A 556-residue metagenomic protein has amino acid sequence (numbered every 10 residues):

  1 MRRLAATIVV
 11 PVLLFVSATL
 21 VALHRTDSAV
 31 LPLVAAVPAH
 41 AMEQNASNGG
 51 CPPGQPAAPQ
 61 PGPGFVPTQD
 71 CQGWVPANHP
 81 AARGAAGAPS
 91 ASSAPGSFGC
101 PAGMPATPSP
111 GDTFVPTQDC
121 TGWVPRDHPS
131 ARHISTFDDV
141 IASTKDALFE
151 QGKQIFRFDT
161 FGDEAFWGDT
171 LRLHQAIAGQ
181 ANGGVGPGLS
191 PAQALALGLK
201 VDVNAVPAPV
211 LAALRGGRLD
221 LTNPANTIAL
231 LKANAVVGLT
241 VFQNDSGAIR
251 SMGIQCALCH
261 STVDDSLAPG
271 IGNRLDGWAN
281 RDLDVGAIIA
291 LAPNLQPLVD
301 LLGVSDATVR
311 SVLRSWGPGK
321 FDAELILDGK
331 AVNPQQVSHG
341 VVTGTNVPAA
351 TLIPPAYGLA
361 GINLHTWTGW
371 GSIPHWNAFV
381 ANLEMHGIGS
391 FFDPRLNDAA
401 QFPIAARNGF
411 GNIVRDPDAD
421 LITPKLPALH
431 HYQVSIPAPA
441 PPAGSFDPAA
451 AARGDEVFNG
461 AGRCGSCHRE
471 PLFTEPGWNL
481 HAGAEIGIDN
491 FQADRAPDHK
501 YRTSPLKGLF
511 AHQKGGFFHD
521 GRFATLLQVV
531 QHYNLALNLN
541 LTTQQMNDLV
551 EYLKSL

Functional and structural regions predicted by a protein language model:
M1-P11: N-terminal Sec-pathway targeting helices
P11, A18-N45, C100, T117-L556: Periplasmic c-type cytochrome electron-transfer domains
S17, S28, S47, S90-S93 (+2 more regions): Serine residues within intrinsically disordered or low-complexity segments
A39, G64, G73-W74: Non-cytosolic, low-complexity segments of secreted and membrane proteins
A46, P52, P56-P61, P67 (+6 more regions): Intrinsically disordered, low-complexity proline-rich tandem-repeat tracts
R83, S92-P95, H260: Mature, folded catalytic cores of secreted/periplasmic enzymes
